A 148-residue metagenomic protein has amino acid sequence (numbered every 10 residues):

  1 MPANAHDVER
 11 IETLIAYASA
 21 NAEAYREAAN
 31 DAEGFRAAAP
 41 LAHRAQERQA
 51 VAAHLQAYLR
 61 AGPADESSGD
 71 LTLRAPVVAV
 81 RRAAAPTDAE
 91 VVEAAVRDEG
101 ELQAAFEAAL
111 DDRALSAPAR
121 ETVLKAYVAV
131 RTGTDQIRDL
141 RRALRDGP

Functional and structural regions predicted by a protein language model:
M1-V8, A75-D88, L140-P148: Membrane-interacting alpha-helical segments
P2-A32, E90-A114: Alpha-helical bundle segments that constitute or directly flank the non-heme di-iron/ferroxidase center
H6-L14, E33-H54, D88-V92, A117-T132: Alpha-helical scaffold segments that form or flank carboxylate-/histidine-based iron centers
E23-N30, A53-R60, A85, A104-D111 (+1 more regions): Charged/polar positions within long, soluble alpha-helices
E27, G34, A57, P63-A64 (+3 more regions): Sparse recognition of residues in long alpha-helices and their boundaries
A39-L73, Q136-L144: Conserved alpha-helical segments that form or flank metal/cofactor-binding pockets of metalloenzymes
A57-Q103: Carboxylate-rich helix-loop segments that flank metal/cofactor sites and access channels in metalloenzymes
D98-P148: Preference for long, well-ordered alpha-helical segments
